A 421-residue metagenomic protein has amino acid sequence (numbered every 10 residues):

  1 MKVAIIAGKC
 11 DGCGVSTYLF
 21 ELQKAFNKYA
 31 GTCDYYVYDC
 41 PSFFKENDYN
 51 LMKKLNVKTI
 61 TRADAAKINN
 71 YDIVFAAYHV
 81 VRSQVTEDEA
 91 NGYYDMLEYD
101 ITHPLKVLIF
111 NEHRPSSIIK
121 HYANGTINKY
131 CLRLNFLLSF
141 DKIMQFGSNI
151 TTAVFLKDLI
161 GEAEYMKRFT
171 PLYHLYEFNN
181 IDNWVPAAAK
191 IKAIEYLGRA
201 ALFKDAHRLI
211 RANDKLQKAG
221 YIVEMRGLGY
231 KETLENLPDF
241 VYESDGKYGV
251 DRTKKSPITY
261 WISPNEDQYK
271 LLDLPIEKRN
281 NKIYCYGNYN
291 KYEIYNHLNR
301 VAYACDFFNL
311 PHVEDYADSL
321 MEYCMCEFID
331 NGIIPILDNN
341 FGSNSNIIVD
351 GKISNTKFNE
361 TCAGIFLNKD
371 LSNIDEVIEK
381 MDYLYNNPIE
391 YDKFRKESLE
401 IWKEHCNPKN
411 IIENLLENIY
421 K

Functional and structural regions predicted by a protein language model:
A4, N183-K204, I210-Q217, E224: Conserved donor-binding/catalytic core segment of Leloir-type glycosyltransferases
I6-F20, F203-K204, D315-S319: A short, glycine/small-residue-rich beta-strand->loop->alpha-helix junction that serves as a flexible
G14, S372, E376, Y385-Y420: A charged, aromatic-enriched C-terminal amphipathic alpha-helix characteristic of glycosyltransferases across folds
D72-H79, E89-K129, M144: Active-site proximal beta-strand in glycosyltransferases
P115-F169, Y176: A short, active-site helix/loop in glycosyltransferases that binds the activated sugar's phosphate group
E235-Y295, R300-Y303: Nucleotide-activated donor-binding/catalytic signature segment of Leloir-type glycosyltransferases, i.e., the conserved
Y292, D306-C326, L337-N346: Nucleotide-sugar-dependent
S345-D382: Change "using UDP/GDP/dTDP sugars" to "using nucleotide sugars
